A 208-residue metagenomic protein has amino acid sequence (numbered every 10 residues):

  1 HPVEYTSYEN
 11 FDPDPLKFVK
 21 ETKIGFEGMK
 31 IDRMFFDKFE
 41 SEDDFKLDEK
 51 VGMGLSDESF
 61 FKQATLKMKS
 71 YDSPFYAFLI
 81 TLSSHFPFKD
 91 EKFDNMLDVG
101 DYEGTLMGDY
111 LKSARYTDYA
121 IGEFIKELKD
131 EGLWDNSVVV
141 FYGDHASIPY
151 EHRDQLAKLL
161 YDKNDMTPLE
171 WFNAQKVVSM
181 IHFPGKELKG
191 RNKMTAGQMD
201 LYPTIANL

Functional and structural regions predicted by a protein language model:
H1-L208: Solvent-exposed soluble domains appended to multi-pass membrane proteins
